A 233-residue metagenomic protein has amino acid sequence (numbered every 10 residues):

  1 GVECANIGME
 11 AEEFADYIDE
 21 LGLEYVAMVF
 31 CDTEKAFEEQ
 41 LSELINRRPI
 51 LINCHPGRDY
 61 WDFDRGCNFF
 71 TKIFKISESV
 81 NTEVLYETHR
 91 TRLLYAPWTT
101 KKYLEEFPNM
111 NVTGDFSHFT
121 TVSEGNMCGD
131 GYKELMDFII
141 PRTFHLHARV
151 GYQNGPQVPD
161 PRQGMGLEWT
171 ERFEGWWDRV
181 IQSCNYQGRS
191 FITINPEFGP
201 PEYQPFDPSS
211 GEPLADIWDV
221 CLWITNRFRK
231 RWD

Functional and structural regions predicted by a protein language model:
G1-F14, V29-E38, D59-D64, R90-A96 (+2 more regions): Acidic-and-aromatic substrate-binding clefts and catalytic sites of carbohydrate-active enzymes
G1-N46, L222-D233: N-terminal pre-domain/capping segments
C4-N6, A27-D32, C54-P56, Y86-R90 (+3 more regions): A cross-domain feature marking catalytic cores of carbohydrate-active enzymes and several ubiquitous metabolic/repair
A11, A36-E38, F63-G66, F70 (+6 more regions): Aromatic/hydrophobic pocket-lining residues that form the small-molecule binding cavity in soluble enzyme cores
E13-G22, F69-S79, E134-F138, R179-S183: Catalytic-core regions built around general acid/base machinery
Y17-I18, G66-F69, W98-K101, N126-C128 (+2 more regions): Short, glycine/charged-enriched secondary-structure capping and boundary segments
E20, E24-V112: Active-site acidic/histidine proton-transfer and metal-coordination neighborhood in alpha/beta enzyme cores
R47-R48, E106-N111, T120-D233: Histidine-acidic metal/acid-base catalytic patches
